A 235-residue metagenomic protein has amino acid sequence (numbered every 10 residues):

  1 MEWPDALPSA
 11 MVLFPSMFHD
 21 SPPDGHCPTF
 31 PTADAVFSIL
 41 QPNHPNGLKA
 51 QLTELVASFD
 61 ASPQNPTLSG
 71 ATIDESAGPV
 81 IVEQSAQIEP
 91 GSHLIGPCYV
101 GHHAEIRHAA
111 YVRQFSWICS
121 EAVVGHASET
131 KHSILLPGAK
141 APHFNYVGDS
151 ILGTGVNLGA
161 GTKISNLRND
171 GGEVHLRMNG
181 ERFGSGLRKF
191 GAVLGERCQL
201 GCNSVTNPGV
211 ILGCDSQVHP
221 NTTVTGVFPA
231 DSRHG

Functional and structural regions predicted by a protein language model:
M1-A71, D215, N221, A230-S232: Terminal amphipathic alpha-helical/low-complexity segments used for targeting or macromolecular assembly
C27-T29, I39, H126-A127, H132-G235: Glycine-rich hexapeptide-repeat left-handed beta-helix
S62-Q64, E83, G195: Conserved short histidine dyad/triad with adjacent acidic residue
D74-S76, L94, V112, Y146 (+2 more regions): Short, solvent-exposed loop/turn positions at domain surfaces that link secondary-structure elements or cap domain
S76-F115: Glycine-rich active-site/cofactor-binding loop and its immediate structural neighborhood
V100-H103, I118-E121, G195: Tandem repeat scaffolds
S116-I118, A139: Periodic small-residue-enriched repeat registers in elongated scaffold domains
